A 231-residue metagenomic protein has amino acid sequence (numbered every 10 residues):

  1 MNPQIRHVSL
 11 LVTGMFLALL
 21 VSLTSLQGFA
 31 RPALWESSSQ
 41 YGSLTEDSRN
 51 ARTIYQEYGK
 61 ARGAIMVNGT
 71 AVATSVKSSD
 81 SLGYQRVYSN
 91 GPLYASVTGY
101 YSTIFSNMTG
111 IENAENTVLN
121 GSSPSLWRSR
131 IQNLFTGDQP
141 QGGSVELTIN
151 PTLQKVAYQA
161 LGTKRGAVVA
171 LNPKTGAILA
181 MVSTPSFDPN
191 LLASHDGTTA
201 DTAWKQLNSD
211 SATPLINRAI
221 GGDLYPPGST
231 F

Functional and structural regions predicted by a protein language model:
M1-T202, S211-P214, R218-A219, L224-P227: Periplasmic/cell-envelope proteins involved in peptidoglycan metabolism and beta-lactam response
N208: Short, flexible loop segments at the rims of nucleotide/cofactor-binding pockets, characterized by
S229-F231: Active-site-proximal alpha-helical segments within enzyme catalytic domains
